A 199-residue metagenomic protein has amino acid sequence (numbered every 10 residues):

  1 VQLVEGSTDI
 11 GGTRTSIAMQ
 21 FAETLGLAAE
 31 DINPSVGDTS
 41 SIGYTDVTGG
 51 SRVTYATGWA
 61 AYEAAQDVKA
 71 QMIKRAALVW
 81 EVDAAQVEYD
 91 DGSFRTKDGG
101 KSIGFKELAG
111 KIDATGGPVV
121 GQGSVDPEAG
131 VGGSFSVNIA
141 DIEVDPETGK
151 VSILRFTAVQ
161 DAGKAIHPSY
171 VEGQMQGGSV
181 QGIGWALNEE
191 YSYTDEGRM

Functional and structural regions predicted by a protein language model:
V1-M199: Cofactor-binding beta-sheet edge motifs in enzyme active sites
